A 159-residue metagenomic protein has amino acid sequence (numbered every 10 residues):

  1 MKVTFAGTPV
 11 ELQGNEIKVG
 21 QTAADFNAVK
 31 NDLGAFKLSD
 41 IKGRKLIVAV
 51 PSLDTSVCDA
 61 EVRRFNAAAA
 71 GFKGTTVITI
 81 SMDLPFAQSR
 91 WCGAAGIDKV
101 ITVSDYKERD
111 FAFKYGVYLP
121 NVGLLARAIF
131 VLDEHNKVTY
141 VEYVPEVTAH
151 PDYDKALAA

Functional and structural regions predicted by a protein language model:
M1-A159: Chalcogenol-based redox active-site neighborhoods
